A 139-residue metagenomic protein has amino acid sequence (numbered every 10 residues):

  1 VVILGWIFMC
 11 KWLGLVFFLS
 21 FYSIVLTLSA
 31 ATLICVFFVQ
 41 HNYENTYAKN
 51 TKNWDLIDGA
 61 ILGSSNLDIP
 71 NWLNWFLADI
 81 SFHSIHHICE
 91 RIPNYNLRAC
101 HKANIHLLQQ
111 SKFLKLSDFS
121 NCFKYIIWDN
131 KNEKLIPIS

Functional and structural regions predicted by a protein language model:
V1-I24, Y95-S139: Non-catalytic, topology-defining segments of multipass membrane proteins
V1-S65, N74: Hydrophobic transmembrane alpha-helical segments that form the core helix bundle of multi-pass membrane enzymes
V36-N45, F76-I92: Histidine-centered catalytic micro-motifs
K52-L56, P70-N71, K112-L114, D118: Coil-to-alpha-helix initiation sites in intrinsically disordered, low-complexity, charged segments
I61-S64, H86, L108-Q110: Glycine-rich loops and low-complexity Gly/Arg-rich segments that provide flexible linkers or classic glycine-based
G63, I69, E90-R91, D129-N130 (+1 more regions): Generic structural "secondary-structure junction" signal
S64-D79, F119-C122: Alpha-helical membrane-targeting segments
